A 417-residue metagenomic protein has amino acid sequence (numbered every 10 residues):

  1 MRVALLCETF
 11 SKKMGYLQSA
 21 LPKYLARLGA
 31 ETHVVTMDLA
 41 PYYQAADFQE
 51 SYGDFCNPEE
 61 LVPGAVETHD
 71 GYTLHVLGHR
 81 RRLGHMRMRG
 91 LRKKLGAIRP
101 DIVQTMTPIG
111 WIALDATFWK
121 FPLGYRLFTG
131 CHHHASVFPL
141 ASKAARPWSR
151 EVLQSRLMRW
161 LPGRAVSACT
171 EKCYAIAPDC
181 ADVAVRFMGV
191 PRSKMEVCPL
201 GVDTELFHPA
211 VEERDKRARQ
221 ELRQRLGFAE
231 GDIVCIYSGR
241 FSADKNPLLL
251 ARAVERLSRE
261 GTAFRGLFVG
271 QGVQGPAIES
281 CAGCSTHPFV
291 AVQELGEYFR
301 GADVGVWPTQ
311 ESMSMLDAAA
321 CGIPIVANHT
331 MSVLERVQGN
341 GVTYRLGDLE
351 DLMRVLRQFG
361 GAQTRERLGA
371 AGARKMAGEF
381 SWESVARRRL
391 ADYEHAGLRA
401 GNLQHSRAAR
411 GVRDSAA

Functional and structural regions predicted by a protein language model:
M1-E60, S258, A409-A417: N-terminal subdomain of nucleotide-sugar transferases
H134-A135, V152-C173, F187: Membrane-proximal helix-turn-helix segments that form the acceptor-binding/catalytic region of lipid-linked
Y174, A229-K245, A251-V254: Conserved donor-binding/catalytic core segment of Leloir-type glycosyltransferases
D179, G201: Carbohydrate-associated surface elements
G270, G275-E294: Nucleotide-activated donor-binding/catalytic signature segment of Leloir-type glycosyltransferases, i.e., the conserved
F289, G339-E350, R357-Q363: Conserved acidic donor-binding segment of nucleotide-sugar-dependent glycosyltransferases
E297-M313, I323-P324: Acidic donor-binding loop of glycosyltransferase active sites
P324-A327, M331: Short hydrophobic beta-strand element within catalytic cores of glycosyltransferases and related nucleotide-activated
